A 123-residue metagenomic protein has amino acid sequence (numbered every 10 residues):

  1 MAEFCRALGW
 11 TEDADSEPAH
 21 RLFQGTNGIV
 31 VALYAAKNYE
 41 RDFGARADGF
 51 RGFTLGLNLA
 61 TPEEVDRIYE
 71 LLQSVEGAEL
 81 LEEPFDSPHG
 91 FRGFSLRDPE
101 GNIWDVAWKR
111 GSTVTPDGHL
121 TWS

Functional and structural regions predicted by a protein language model:
M1-R6, L72, D98-G101: Conserved active-site tyrosine of GNAT-family acetyltransferases
M1-Y39: Core segments of cupin and vicinal oxygen chelate
N27, D98-E100, R110: Residue-level recognition of short loop/turn positions
N38, P88-H89, R110-T113: A short acidic/small-residue loop/turn micro-motif
F50-T54: Short, solvent-exposed beta-strand edge segments and adjacent coil->beta transition regions
L55-P99: Vicinal oxygen chelate
D105-V106: Short glycine-/small-residue motifs
R110-S123: A short, polar/charged loop-to-alpha-helix boundary motif
